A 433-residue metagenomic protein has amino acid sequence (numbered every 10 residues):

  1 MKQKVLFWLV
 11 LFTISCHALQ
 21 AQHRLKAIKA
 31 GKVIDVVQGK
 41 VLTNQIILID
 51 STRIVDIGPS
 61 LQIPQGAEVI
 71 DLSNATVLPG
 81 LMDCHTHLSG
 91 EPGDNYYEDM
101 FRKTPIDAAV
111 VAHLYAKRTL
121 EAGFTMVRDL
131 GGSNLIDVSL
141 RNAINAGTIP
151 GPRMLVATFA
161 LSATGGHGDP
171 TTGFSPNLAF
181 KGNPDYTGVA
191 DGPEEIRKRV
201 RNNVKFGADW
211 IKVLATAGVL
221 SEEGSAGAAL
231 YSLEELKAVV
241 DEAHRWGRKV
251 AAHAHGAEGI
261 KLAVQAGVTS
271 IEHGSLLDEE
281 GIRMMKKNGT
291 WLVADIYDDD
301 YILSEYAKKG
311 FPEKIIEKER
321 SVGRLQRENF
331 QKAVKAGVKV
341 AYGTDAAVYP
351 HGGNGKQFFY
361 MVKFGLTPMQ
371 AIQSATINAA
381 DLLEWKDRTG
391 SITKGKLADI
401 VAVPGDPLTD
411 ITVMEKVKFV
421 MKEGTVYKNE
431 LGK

Functional and structural regions predicted by a protein language model:
M1-R24: Bacterial Sec-dependent N-terminal signal peptides
R24-K26, V33, Q38-L78: Histidine-rich, glycine-flanked metal-binding segment
A75-T148, T164-T172, E234, E258 (+1 more regions): Metal-associated gating/positioning segment near the N- to mid-region
S89-D107, K117, T164-P184, V219-L233 (+1 more regions): Active-site gating loops and adjacent loop-to-helix segments of metal-dependent hydrolytic enzymes
P92-Y96, D137, G166-G168, S221-E223 (+6 more regions): Histidine/acidic-residue-rich catalytic or RNA/ligand-binding cores of hydrolases and nuclease-related proteins
M100, R245, K249, E313-K314 (+1 more regions): His/Asp/Glu-enriched, well-ordered alpha-helical/loop segment that forms or immediately abuts the divalent-metal
V111-D137, P150-A160, A208-S221, K249 (+2 more regions): Divalent metal-dependent hydrolysis catalytic cores, especially in the metallo-beta-lactamase
N142, A146-A160, G227-A252, G289 (+1 more regions): Alpha-helix-loop-beta-strand connector modules within alpha/beta enzyme cores
